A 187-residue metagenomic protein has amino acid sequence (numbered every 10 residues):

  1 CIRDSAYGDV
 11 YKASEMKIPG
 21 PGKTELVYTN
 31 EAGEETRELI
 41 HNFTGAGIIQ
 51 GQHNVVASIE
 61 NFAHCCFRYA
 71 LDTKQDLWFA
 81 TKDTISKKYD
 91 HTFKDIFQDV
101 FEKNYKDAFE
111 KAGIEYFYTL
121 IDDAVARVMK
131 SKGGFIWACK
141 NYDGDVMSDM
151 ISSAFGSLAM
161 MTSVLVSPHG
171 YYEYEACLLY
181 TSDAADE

Functional and structural regions predicted by a protein language model:
C1-S5, Y180-E187: Conserved small/polar residues in nucleotide/adenosyl-binding loops
R3-Q50: Flexible glycine-/small-residue-enriched beta->alpha junction loops that bind anionic phosphate/pyrophosphate groups
Y11-M16, K88-F93, V128-S131, S148-S152: Short acidic, glycine/serine/threonine-rich loops at helix termini
M16-K23, F93-V100, A154-V164: A glycine- and small-aliphatic-rich helix-loop capping segment at beta-alpha/alpha-beta transitions that lines
Q50-Y118: Glycine-rich phosphate/diphosphate-binding loop of Rossmann-like nucleotide-binding domains
F109-G134: A structured beta-alpha segment of the ubiquitous adenosine-cofactor-binding alpha/beta core
V128-S182: Glycine-rich phosphate/nucleotide-binding loop
